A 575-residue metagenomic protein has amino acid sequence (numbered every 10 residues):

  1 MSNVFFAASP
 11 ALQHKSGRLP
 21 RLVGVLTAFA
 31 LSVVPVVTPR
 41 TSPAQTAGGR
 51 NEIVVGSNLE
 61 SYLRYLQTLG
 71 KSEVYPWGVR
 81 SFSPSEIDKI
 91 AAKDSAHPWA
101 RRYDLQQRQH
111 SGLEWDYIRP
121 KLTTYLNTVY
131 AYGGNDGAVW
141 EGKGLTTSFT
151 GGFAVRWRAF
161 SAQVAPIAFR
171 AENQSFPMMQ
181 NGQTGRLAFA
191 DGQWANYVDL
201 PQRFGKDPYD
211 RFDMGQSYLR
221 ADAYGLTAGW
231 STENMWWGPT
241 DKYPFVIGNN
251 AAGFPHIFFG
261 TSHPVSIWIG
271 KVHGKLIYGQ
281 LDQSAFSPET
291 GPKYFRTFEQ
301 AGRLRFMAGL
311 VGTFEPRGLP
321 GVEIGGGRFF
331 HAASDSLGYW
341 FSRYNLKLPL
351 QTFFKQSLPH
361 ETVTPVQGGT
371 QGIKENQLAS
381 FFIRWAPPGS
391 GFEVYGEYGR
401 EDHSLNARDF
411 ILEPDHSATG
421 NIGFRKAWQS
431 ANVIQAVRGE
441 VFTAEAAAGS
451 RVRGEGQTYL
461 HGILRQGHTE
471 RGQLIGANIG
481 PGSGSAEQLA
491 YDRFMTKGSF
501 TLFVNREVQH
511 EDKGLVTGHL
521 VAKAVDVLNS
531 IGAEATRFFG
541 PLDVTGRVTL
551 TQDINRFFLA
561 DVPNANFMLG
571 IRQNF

Functional and structural regions predicted by a protein language model:
S2-S9, L22, L26-L31, P35-F169 (+1 more regions): N-terminal periplasmic/intermembrane-space "pro-region" immediately following the signal or transit peptide
T46-G48, H110-D116, V155-A159, D222-G225 (+6 more regions): Short loop/turn motifs that connect adjacent beta-strands in outer-membrane beta-barrel proteins
S111-R119, Q163-L187, F330-G338, A444-Q457 (+2 more regions): Short, solvent-exposed beta-strand-terminating loops
Y132-W140, D199-Y209, K242-A251, F295-A301 (+2 more regions): The substrate-binding groove and active-site-proximal loops of carbohydrate-active enzymes, especially glycoside
G137-G142, Q280-R303, I411-E413: Outer-membrane beta-barrel proteins
R158-S161, I167-E172, F204-S284, R305 (+2 more regions): Outer membrane beta-barrel
Q180-L200: Aromatic- and acidic-residue-enriched carbohydrate-binding clefts of CAZyme catalytic domains
F212, V322-F330, S336-F575: Exposed, low-structure sequence patches enriched in small/polar residues
